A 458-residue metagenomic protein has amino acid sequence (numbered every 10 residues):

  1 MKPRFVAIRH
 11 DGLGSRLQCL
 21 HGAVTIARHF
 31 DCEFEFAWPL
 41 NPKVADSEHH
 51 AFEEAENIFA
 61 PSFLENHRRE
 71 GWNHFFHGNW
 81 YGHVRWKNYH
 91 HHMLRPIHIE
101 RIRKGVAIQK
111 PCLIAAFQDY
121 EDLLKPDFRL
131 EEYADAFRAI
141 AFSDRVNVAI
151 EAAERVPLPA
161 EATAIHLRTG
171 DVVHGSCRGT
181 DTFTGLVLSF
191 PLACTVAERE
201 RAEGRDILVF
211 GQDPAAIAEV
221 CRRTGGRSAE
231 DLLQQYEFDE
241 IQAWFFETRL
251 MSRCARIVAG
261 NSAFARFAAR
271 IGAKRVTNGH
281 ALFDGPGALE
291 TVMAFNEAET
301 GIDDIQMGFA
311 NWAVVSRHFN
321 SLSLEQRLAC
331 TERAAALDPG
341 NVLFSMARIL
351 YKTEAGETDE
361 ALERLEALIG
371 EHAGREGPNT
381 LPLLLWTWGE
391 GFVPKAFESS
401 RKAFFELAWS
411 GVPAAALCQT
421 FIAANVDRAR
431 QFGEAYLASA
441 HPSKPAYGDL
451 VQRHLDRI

Functional and structural regions predicted by a protein language model:
M1-S176: Secretory-pathway glycan-assembly enzymes, especially type II membrane glycosyltransferases that use nucleotide-sugar
A7-S15, D181, G185, R205-L208 (+2 more regions): Conserved aromatic-histidine-acidic binding/catalytic patches
W38-V44, D213-A215, F283-D284, L350: Short beta-alpha junction loops
D46-P61, I217-G226, A435-Y436, L450-L455: Short, aromatic/basic amphipathic alpha-helical patches
V172-F210: Conserved catalytic-core segment of nucleotide-activated headgroup transferases in glycan assembly
E203-H280: Donor-binding and catalytic core of enzymes assembling or modifying cell-surface/extracellular glycoconjugates
A263-S321, D338: Catalytic binding pocket for nucleotide-activated donors in carbohydrate/polymer assembly enzymes
I305-I458: Extended amphipathic alpha-helical coiled-coil/heptad-repeat regions
